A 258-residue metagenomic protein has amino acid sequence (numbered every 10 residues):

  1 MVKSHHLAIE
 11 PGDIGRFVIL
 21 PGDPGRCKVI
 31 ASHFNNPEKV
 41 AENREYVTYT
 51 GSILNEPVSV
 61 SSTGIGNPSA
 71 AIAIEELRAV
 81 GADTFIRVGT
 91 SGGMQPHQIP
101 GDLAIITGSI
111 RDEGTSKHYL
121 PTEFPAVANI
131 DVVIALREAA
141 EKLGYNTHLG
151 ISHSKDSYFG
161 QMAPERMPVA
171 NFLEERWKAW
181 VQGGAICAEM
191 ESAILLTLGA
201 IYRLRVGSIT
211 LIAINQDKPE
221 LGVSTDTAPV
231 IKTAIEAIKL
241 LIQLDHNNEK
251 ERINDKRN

Functional and structural regions predicted by a protein language model:
M1-A135: Metabolite-binding pocket within alpha/beta catalytic cores that recognizes anionic/polar moieties
P24, G92, H153-F159, I194 (+2 more regions): Glycine-rich beta-alpha junction loops
P37-E42, G144-I151, Q243-K256: Flexible, glycine/charged-enriched surface loops at secondary-structure junctions
D83-T84, I186, R205: Short acidic/polar active-site loop segments enriched in Thr and Asp
A126-G184: Active-site rim beta-loop-alpha module in soluble metabolic enzymes
A135-L143, L198, T233-L244: Generic non-transmembrane alpha-helical segments
A193-V223: Zn-dependent metallopeptidase/amidohydrolase metal-coordination segment
N215-N258: His/Asp/Glu-rich mid-to-C-terminal helical/loop segments that flank catalytic regions of hydrolases
